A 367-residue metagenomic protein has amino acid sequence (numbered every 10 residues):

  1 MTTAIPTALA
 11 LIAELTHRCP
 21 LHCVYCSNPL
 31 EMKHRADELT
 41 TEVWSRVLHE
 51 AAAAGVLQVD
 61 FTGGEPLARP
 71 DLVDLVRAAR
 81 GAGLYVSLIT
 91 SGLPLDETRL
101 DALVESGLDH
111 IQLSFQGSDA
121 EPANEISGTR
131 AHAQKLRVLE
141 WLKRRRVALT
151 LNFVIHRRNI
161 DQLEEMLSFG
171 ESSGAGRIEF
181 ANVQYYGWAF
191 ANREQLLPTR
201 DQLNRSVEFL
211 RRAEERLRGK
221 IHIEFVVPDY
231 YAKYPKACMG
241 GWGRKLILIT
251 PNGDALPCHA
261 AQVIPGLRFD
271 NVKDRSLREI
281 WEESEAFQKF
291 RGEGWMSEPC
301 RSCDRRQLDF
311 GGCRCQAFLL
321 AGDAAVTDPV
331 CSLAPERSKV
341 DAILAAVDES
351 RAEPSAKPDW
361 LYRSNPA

Functional and structural regions predicted by a protein language model:
M1-H110: Conserved alpha-helical substructure of the radical SAM core
M1-T2, A232-K236, K289: Short, P/G- and charge-enriched loop/turn segments at secondary-structure junctions
T3, Q262-A367: Flexible mid-to-C-terminal extensions adjoining Fe-S/redox cofactors in radical SAM and related proteins
P29, G64, V154-H156, F318: Short strand-loop junctions, especially beta-strand C-caps/beta-turns that link beta-sheets to coils or alpha-helices
E31, G64, Q116, V183 (+1 more regions): Flexible loop residues that form catalytic and substrate-binding hotspots at small-molecule/glycan-binding clefts
H34, Y85, D101, E105-H110 (+2 more regions): Radical SAM enzyme [4Fe-4S]-AdoMet core and its adjacent flexible, acidic and glycine-rich loops/tails across
L39, P70, R130, R158-D161 (+1 more regions): Residue-level signal for the nucleotide or nucleotide-sugar donor/cofactor binding architecture
